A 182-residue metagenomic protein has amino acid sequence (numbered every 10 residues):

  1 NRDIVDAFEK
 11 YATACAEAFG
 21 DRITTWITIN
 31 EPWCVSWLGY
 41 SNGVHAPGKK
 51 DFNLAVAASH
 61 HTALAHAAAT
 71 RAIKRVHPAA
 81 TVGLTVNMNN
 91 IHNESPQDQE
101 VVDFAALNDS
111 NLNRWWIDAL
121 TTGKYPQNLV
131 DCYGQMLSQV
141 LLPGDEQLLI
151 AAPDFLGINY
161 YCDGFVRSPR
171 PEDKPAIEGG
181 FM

Functional and structural regions predicted by a protein language model:
N1-M182: Active-site region of glycoside hydrolase catalytic domains
